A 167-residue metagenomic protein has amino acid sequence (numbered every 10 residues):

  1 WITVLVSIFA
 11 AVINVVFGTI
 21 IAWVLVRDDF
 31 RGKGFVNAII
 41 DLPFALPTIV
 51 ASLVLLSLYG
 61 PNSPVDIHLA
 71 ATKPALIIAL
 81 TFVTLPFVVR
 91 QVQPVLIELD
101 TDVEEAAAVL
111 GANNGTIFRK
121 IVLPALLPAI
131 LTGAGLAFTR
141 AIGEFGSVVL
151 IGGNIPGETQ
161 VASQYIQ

Functional and structural regions predicted by a protein language model:
W1-I97, I121-G146: Membrane-water interface segments at the C-terminal ends of transmembrane alpha-helices in multi-pass inner-membrane
D28-K33, I97-D102, A112-N114, N154-E158: Juxtamembrane helix-boundary/capping and inter-helix hinge elements in multi-pass membrane proteins
L42, D102-L110: Short hydrophobic faces within alpha-helices
V88-V89, D102-V103, T116: Short, structured loop/turn "capping" segments at alpha-beta junctions
L110-G111, P124: Glycine/proline-centered hinge or cleavage motifs at structural transition points of membrane proteins
V148-Q167: Interhelical loop and adjacent transmembrane-helix boundary motif in polytopic membrane transport permeases
